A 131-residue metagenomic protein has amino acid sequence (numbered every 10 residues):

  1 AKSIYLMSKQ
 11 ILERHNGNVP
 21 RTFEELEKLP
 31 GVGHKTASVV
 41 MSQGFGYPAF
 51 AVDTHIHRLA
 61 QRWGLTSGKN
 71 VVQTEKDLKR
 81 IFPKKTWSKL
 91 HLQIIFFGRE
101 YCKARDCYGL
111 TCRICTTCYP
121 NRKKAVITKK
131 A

Functional and structural regions predicted by a protein language model:
A1-K130: Catalytic cores of DNA base-excision repair glycosylases
